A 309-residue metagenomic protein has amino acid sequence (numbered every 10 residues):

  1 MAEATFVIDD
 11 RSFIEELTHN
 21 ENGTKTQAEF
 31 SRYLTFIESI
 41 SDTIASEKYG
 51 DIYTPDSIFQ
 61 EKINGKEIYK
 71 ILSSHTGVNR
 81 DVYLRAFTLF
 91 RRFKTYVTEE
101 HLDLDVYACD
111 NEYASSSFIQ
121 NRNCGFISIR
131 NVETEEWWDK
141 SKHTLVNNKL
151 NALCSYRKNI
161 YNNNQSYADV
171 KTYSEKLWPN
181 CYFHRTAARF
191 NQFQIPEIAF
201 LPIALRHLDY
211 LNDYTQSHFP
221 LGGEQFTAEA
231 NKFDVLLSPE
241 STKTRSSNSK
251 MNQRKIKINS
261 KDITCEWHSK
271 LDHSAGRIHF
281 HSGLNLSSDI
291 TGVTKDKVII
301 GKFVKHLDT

Functional and structural regions predicted by a protein language model:
M1-A2, L102, A114-S115, Q120-G125 (+4 more regions): Generic structural motif recognizing short loop/turn segments at the entrances and edges of beta-strands
M1-V170: Preference for solvent-exposed, low-hydrophobicity sequence contexts
G23, G50, G65, G77 (+6 more regions): Residue-identity detector for glycine
G65, A230-D234, K297: Intrinsically disordered, low-complexity regions
G65, T76-R80, A86, E197-L201 (+3 more regions): Short, structured coil/loop segments at alpha-helix boundaries
Y156-S274, D289-I290: Long, positively charged binding patches that form subdomain-scale interaction surfaces for polyanionic ligands
H273, R277-T309: Compact beta-sheet-dominated globular domain cores
